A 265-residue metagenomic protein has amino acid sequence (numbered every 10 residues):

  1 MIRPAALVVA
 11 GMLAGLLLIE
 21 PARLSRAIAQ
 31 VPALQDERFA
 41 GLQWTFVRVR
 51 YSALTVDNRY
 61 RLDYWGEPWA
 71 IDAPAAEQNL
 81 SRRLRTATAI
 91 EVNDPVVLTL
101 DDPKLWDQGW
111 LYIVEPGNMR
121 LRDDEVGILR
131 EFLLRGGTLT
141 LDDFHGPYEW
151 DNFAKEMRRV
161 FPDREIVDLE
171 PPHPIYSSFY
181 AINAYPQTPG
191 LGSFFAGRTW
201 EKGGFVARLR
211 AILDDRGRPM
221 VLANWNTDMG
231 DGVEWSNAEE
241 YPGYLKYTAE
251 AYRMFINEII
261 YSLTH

Functional and structural regions predicted by a protein language model:
M1-P4: Positively charged n-region of N-terminal signal peptides that target proteins for export
V8-A22: Bacterial N-terminal signal peptides
L24-W110, P116-G117, D228-H265: Aromatic-Pro/Gly-enriched surface loop or interdomain linker that acts as a lid/target-recognition segment
L54-Y60, Y148-A238, L245-Y247, Y252: An acidic, glycine-rich "communication" segment
W69-A154, R159, Q187-S193, G197 (+1 more regions): Helical hinge/lid and interdomain linker segments adjacent to catalytic or ligand-binding clefts that mediate domain
G137, R158-P162, I259, L263: Hydrophobic/aromatic-lined pockets within catalytic cores
